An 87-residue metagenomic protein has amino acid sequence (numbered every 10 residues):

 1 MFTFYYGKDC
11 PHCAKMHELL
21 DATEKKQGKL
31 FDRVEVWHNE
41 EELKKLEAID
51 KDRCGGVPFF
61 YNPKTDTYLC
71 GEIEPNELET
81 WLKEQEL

Functional and structural regions predicted by a protein language model:
M1-D32: Local sequence-structure signature of Cys/Sec-based thiol-disulfide redox active-site neighborhoods
A14-E18, K44, I73: Generic recognition of short, well-ordered alpha-helical segments
E35-W37: Residue-level recognition of beta-strand->loop/alpha-helix junctions
E40-L46: Structural motif
E47-Y61: Structural micro-motif
Y61-L87: Non-catalytic, surface beta->alpha helical segment in thiol-disulfide oxidoreductase systems
